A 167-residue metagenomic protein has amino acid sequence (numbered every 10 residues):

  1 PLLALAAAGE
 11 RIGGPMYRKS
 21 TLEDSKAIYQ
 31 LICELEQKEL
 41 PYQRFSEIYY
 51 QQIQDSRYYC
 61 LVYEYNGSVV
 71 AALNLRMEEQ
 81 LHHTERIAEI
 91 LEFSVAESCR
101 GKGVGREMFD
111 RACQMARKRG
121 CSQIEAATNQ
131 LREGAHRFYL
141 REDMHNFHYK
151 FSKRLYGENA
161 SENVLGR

Functional and structural regions predicted by a protein language model:
A4-E23, N159-R167: Conserved N-terminal entry element of GNAT/NAT acetyltransferase domains
S20, F93-V95, T128: Hydrophobic adenine-recognition pocket in adenosine-nucleotide-binding enzymes
L22-E23, Q30, E34-E85, L91 (+1 more regions): Acetyl-CoA-dependent GNAT
E78, A96, R100, N129: Residue-level recognition of the GNAT/N-acetyltransferase active site
E92, G101-Q114, R141: Conserved acetyl-CoA-binding loop-helix of GNAT-fold acetyltransferases
R106, Q130-Y149: Conserved active-site alpha-helix within GNAT-family acetyltransferase domains
A116-A127: Conserved GNAT acetyl-CoA-binding A-motif
R141, H145, Y149-R167: Terminal substrate-recognition subdomain of acyl/acetyltransferases
